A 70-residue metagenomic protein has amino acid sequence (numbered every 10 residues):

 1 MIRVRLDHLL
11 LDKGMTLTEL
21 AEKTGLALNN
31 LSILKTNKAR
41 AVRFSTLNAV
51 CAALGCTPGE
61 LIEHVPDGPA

Functional and structural regions predicted by a protein language model:
M1-T16: A short, Lys/Arg-rich alpha-helix, primarily the initiator
H8, I33, R40, A52 (+1 more regions): Short, charged recognition helix plus adjacent turn of helix-turn-helix-like nucleic-acid-binding domains
L10, A21, C51: The alpha-helix within a helix-turn-helix
M15-I33: Short alpha-helical DNA-recognition segment
K38-A49: Short, basic-rich loop-to-helix N-cap that marks the start of a DNA-contacting helix
C56: Short beta-to-alpha loop/turn elements within the nucleotide-binding domains of ABC transporters
